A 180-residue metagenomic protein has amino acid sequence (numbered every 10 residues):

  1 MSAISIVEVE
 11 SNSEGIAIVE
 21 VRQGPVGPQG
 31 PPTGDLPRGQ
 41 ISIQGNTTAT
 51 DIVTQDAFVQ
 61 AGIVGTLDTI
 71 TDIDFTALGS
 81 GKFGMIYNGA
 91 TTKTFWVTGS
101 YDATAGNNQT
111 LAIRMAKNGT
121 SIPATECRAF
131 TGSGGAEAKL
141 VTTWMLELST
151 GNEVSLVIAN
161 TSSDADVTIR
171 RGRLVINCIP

Functional and structural regions predicted by a protein language model:
M1-G34, R171: Short, low-complexity N-terminal tether/leader segments at secretion or assembly junctions of large, surface-exposed
R22, P31-Q109, E126-R128, T143 (+1 more regions): Terminal (often C-terminal
S100, S121-P123, L148-V157, C178-P180: A general secondary-structure boundary signal
N108-S121: Short, surface-exposed beta-strand/strand-loop-strand elements in extracellular ectodomains
P123-S133: Solvent-exposed serine/threonine-rich low-complexity stretches and specific carbohydrate-binding patches
A136-E153: Short, surface-exposed tryptophan/glycine-enriched loops that mediate extracellular molecular recognition
V157-D164: Short beta-strand-plus-loop segments that form exposed binding edges in beta-rich domains
